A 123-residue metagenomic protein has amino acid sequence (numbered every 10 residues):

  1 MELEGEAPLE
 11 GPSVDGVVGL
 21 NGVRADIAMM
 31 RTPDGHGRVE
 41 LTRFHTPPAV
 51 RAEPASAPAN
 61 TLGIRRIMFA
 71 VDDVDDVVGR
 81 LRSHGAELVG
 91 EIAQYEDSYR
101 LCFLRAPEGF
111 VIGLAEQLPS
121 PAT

Functional and structural regions predicted by a protein language model:
M1-H36, S83, C102: Core segments of cupin and vicinal oxygen chelate
E2-P8, G63-V71, E116-T123: N-terminal beta-strand motif that seeds the catalytic metal site of vicinal oxygen chelate
G11, T46, E96, L118-P121: A short acidic/small-residue loop/turn micro-motif
G11-V17, A49-A52, Y95: A cross-kingdom feature marking solvent-exposed beta-strand/loop segments within repeated, beta-rich binding/scaffold
L20-G22, A93-E96: Short loop/turn motifs at secondary-structure junctions and domain boundaries
D26-H45, A52-R80, R100-R105, F110: Vicinal oxygen chelate
H84-V89: A common structural junction motif
